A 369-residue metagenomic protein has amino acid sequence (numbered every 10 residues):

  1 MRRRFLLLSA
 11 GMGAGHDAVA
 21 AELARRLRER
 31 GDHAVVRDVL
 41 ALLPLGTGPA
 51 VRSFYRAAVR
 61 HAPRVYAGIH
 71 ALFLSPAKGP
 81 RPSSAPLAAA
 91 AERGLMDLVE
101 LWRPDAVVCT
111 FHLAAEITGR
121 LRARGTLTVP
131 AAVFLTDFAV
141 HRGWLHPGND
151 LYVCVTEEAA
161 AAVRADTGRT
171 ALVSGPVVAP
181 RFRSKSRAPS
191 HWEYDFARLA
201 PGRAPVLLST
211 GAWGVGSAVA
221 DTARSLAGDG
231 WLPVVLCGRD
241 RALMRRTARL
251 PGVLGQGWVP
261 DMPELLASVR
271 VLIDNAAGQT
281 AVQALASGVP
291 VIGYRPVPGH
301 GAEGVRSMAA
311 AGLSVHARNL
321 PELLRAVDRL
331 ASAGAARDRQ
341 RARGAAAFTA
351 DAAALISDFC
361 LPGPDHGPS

Functional and structural regions predicted by a protein language model:
E22-L98: Conserved N-terminal ligand/cofactor-binding loop architecture of enzyme catalytic domains
A106-T110, A115, G119-D137: Active-site proximal beta-strand in glycosyltransferases
G125-S184: Active-site-proximal region of nucleotide-activated glycan assembly enzymes, centered on histidine/acidic-rich loops
A188-H191, F196-V269: Donor-nucleotide binding loops and adjacent catalytic segments primarily of GT-B fold Leloir glycosyltransferases
M262-E303: A donor-sugar binding/catalytic signature common to diverse glycosyltransferases and related nucleotide-sugar
G299-D328: Change "using UDP/GDP/dTDP sugars" to "using nucleotide sugars
L320, V327-A345: Conserved donor-nucleotide binding/catalytic region of nucleotide-linked donor-dependent transferases
A346-S369: C-terminal alpha-helical cap of glycosyltransferases
